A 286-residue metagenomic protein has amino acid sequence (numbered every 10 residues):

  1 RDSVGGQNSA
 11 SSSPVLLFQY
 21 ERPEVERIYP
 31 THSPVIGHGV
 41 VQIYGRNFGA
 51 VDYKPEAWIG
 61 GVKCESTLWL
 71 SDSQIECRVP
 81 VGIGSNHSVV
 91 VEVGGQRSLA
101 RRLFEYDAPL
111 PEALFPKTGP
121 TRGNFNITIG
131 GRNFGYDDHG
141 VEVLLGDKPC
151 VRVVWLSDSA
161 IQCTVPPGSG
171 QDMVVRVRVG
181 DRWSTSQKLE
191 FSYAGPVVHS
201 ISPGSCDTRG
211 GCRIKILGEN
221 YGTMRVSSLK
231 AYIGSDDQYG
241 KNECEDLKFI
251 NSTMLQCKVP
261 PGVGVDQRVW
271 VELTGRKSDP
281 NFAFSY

Functional and structural regions predicted by a protein language model:
R1, S88-E92, V174-R178, R268-E272: Extracellular recognition modules
G5-D52, Q96-H139, R182-S228, R276-Y286: Beta-strand/beta-sandwich contexts
P34, E65-L68, P120, V151-V154 (+1 more regions): Short, exposed beta-strand/loop patches in secreted or surface proteins that constitute
F48-C64, F134-C150, Y221-K241: Short, surface-exposed alpha-helix to beta-strand junction/turn motifs within ectodomains of secreted and cell-envelope
S71-S73, S157-S159, N251-T253: Residue-level recognition of beta-strand termini and adjacent short loop/turns
P80-S85, P166-Q171, P260-V265: Surface-exposed, short loops/turns at beta-strand junctions within beta-sandwich domains
